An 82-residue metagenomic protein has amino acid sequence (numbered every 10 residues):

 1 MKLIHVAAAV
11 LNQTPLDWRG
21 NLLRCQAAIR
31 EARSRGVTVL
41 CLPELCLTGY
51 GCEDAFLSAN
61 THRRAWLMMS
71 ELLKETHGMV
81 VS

Functional and structural regions predicted by a protein language model:
M1-S82: Hydrophobic structural segments
